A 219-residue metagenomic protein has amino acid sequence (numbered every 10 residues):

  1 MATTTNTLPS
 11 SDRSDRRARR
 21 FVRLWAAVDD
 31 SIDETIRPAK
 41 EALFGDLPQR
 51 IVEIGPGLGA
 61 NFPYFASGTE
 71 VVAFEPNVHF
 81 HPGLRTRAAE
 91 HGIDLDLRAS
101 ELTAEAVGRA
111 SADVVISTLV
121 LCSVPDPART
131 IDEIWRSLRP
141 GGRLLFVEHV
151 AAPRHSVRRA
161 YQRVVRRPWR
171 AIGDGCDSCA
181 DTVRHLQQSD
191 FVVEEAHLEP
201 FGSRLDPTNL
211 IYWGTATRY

Functional and structural regions predicted by a protein language model:
A2-Q49, A60-N61, V78-G83, Q162: Conserved class I S-adenosyl-L-methionine
A26-I32, V147-T208: C-terminal alpha-helical "lid/dimerization" subdomain adjacent to the S-adenosyl-L-methionine
V52, G57-A104: Class I SAM-dependent methyltransferase SAM/SAH-binding core
E70, G141-R143: Short glycine-centered segments of the SAM/dcSAM-binding site in methyltransferase folds
T103-V115: A short acidic, Gly/Pro-enriched loop at the edge of an enzyme's catalytic core that lines a small-molecule cofactor
D113-D126: A short SAM/SAH-binding and catalytic strip from SAM-dependent methyltransferases
A128-P140: A short glycine-rich, Lys/Arg-flanked "PGG" loop and its adjoining helix->strand segment in the class I
I211-Y219: C-terminal lobe and adjacent flexible extensions of AdoMet/dcAdoMet transferase-like proteins
